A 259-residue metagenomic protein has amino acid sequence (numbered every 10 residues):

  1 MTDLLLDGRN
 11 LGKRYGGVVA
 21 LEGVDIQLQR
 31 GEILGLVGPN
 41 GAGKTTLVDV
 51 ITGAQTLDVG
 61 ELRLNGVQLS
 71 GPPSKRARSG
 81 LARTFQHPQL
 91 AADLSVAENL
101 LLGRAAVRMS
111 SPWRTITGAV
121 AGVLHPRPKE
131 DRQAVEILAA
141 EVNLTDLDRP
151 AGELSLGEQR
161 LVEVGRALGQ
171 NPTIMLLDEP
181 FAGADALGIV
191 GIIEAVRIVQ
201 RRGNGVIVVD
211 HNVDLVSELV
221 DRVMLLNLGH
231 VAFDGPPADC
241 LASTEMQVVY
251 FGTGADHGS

Functional and structural regions predicted by a protein language model:
V37-P39: The feature captures the beta-strand-to-loop junction immediately N-terminal to the Walker
T52: Helix-to-loop junction immediately C-terminal to a conserved catalytic motif
E61-S79: ABC ATPase NBD Q-loop/coupling interface
M175-E179: Catalytic Walker B motif of ABC-type/P-loop ATPase nucleotide-binding domains
V216-E218: A short, surface-exposed alpha-helical micro-motif characterized by mixed small hydrophobic and charged/polar residues
